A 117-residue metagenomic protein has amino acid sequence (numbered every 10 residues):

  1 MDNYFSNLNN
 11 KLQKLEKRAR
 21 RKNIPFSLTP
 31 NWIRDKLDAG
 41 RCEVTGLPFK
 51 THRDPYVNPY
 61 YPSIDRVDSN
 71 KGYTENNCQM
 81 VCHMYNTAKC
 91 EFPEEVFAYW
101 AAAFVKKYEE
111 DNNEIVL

Functional and structural regions predicted by a protein language model:
M1-N9, E110, I115-L117: N-terminal intrinsically disordered, low-complexity tails enriched in polar/charged
D2-V44: Short, charged surface segments at domain edges that flank catalytic/cofactor-binding sites
Y4, Y56, Y60-Y61, Y73 (+3 more regions): Sequence-level detector for tyrosine residue identity
F5-S6, S27, K50, P93 (+1 more regions): Compositionally biased, low-structure terminal segments
R21, Y85-A88: Alpha-helix C-capping/helix-to-loop hinge sites
F26, R41-M80, K89: Histidine-centered nuclease catalytic patch
N76, M80, T87-L117: A detector for short metal-coordination/catalytic motifs
